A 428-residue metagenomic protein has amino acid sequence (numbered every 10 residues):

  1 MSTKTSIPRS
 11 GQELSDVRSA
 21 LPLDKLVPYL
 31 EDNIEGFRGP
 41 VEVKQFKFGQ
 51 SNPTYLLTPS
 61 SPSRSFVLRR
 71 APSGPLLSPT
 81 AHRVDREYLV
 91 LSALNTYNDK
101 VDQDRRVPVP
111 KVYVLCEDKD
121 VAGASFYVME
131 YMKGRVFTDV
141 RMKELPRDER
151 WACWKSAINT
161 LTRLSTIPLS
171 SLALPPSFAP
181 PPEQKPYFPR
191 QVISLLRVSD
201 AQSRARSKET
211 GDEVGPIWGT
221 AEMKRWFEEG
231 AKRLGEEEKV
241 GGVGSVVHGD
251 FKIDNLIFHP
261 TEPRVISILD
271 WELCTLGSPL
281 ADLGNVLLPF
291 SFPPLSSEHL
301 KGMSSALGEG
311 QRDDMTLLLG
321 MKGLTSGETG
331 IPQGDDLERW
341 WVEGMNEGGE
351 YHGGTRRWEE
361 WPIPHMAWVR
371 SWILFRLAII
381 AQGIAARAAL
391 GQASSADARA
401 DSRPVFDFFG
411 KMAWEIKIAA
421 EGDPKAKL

Functional and structural regions predicted by a protein language model:
S2-V41: Juxta-kinase regulatory segment immediately upstream of eukaryotic protein kinase catalytic domains
S15, P40-V246, H259-R264: ATP-binding pocket architecture of kinase catalytic cores
S78-T80, D148-W151, L319-T329, R399-A400: A short acidic, glycine-rich active-site loop that binds or catalyzes chemistry on phosphate/adenosine moieties
P182-V198, L324-S326, E338-I363, F375 (+1 more regions): Intrinsically disordered, low-complexity intracellular terminal segments
V246-H248, I253: Catalytic-loop of the protein kinase fold
I257-S297: Catalytic activation segment of kinase domains across protein kinase-like and atypical kinase folds
A281-H352, W372-L390: Active-site activation/catalytic loop segments of kinase-like enzymes and analogous catalytic loops in related
E347-R370, L374-L428: Helical subdomain adjoining the active site within ATP-dependent kinase catalytic cores
